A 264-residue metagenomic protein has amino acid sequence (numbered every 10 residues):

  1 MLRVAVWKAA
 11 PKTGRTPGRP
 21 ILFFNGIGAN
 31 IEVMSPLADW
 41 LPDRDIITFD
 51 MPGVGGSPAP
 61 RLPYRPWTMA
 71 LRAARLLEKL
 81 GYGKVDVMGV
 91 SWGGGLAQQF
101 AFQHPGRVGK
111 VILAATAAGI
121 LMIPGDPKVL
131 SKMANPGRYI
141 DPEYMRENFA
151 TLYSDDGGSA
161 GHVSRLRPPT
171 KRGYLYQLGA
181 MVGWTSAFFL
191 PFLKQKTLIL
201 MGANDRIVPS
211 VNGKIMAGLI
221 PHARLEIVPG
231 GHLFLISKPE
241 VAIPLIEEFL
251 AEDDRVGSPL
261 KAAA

Functional and structural regions predicted by a protein language model:
A5-P58: Conserved HGGG/HGGXW glycine-rich cap/lid loop of the alpha/beta-hydrolase fold
T48-M88: Active-site loop/oxyanion-hole signature of alpha/beta-hydrolase fold enzymes
G89, G93, A97: Gly/Ala-rich beta-loop-alpha elbow adjacent to hydrolase catalytic centers
Q98, F102, G109-Y139: Flexible "cap/lid" loop of the alpha/beta hydrolase fold
I140-F189: Conserved alpha/beta-hydrolase catalytic His-Asp/Glu region
L193, I199-M201, D205: Short beta-strand/loop motif that positions the catalytic acidic residue of the alpha/beta-hydrolase fold
R206-N212: Conserved alpha/beta-hydrolase "acid-adjacent" motif
A223-A264: Catalytic active-site module of serine/aspartate enzymes centered on a nucleophile-bearing elbow/loop
